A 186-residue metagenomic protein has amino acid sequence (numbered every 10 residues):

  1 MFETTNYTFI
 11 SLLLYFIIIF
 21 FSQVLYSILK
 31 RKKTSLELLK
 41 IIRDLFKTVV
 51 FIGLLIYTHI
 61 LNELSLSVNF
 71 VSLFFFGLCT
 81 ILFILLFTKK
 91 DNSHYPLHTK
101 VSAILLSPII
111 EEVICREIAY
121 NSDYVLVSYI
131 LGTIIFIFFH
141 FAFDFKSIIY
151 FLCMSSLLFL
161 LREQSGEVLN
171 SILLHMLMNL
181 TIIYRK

Functional and structural regions predicted by a protein language model:
M1-F76, L160-E163, L180-K186: N-terminal, membrane-interfacial amphipathic/helix-forming hydrophobic leader that caps and precedes the first
I17-I19, I81-F87, P96-K186: Transmembrane helix-loop-helix hairpins at the membrane interface of multi-pass integral membrane proteins
K90-D91: Catalytic phosphate/metal-binding cores of nucleic-acid and nucleotide-processing enzymes, i.e., regions that mediate
